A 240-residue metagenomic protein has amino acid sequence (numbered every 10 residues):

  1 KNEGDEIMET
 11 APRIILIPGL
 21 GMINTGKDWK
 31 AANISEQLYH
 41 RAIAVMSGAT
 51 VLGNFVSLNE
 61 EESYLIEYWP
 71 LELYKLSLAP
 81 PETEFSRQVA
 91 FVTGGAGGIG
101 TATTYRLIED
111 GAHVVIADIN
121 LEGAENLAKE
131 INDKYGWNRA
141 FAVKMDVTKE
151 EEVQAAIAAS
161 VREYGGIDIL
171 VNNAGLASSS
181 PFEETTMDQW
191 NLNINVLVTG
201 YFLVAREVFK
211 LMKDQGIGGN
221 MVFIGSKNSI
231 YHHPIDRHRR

Functional and structural regions predicted by a protein language model:
F85-V115: Canonical Rossmann dinucleotide-binding motif of NAD(H)/NADP(H)-dependent dehydrogenases/reductases, specifically
A112-N126: Conserved glycine-rich Rossmann-like NAD(P)H-binding loop of the short-chain dehydrogenase/reductase
L121-E122, M145-A155, M187: The beta1-alpha1 cofactor-binding region of Rossmann-like NAD(H)/NADP(H)-dependent oxidoreductases
K134-R139, A159-L170, S178, I217: A glycine-rich helix->loop->beta "capping" turn within Rossmann-like NAD(P)(H)-dependent oxidoreductase domains
P181-F182, T186-N191: Substrate-binding pocket helix/loop in short-chain dehydrogenase/reductase
A205-R206: A short, exposed helix-loop element centered on a Lys and neighboring polar residues
K213, V222-R240: Catalytic loop of short-chain dehydrogenase/reductase
